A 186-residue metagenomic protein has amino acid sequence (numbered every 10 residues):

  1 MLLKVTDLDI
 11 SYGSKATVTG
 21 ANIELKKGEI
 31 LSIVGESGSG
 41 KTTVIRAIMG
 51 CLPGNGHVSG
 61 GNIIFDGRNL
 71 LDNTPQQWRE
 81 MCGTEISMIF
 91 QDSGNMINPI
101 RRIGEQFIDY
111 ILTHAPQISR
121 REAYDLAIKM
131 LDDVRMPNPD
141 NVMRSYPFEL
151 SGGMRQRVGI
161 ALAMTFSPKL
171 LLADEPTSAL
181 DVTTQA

Functional and structural regions predicted by a protein language model:
V5-L8, A16-K26, L31, G61: Conserved beta-strand
V34-E36: The feature captures the beta-strand-to-loop junction immediately N-terminal to the Walker
H57-N69: Conserved ABC transporter NBD signature motif
L70-S87, T113: ABC ATPase NBD coupling module
D109, R121-N141: Conserved ABC ATPase "signature" region
S145-L150, M154: Conserved ABC ATPase signature
T165-K169: A short, proline-enriched helix->beta-strand linker immediately N-terminal to the Walker B motif in ABC-type P-loop
